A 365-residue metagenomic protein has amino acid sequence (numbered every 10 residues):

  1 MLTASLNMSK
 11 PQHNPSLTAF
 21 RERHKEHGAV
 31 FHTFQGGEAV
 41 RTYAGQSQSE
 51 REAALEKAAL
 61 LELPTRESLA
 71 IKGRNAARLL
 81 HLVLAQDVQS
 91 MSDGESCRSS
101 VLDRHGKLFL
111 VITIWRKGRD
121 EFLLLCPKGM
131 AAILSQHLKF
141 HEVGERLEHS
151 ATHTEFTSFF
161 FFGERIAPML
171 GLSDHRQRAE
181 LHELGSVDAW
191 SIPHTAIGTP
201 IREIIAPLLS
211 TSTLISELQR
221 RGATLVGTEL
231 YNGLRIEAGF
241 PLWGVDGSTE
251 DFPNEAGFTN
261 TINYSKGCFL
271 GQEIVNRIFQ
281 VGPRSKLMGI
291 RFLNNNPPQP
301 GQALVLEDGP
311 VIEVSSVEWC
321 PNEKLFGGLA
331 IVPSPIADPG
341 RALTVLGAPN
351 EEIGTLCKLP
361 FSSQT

Functional and structural regions predicted by a protein language model:
L2-R98, L102, K107-F109: Acidic, proline/glycine-enriched N-terminal capping motif
K10, R104, I112, L234 (+4 more regions): Glycine-rich, small/acidic residue-mixed loop/short-helix segments
S47-E56, V101-V111, E142-E145, H182-I192 (+1 more regions): Short amphipathic beta-strand starts and helix->beta connectors
Q48-L60, I236-F258: Catalytic strand-loop segment that frames the active site of acyl-thioester-processing enzymes
A59, S68, T113-P241, F269: Acidic, low-complexity central loop/insert segments
L61-V83, S150-L170, P283-L293: Short glycine-/aliphatic-rich beta-strand segments at the starts of folded cytosolic domains
A70, L125-P127, I205-P207, R291-L293 (+1 more regions): Short hydrophobic/aromatic beta-strand micro-patches that form the beta-sheet surface supporting nucleotide- or nucleic
S92-E95, S173-L184, G239, G244 (+2 more regions): Glycine-centered loop/turn motifs
